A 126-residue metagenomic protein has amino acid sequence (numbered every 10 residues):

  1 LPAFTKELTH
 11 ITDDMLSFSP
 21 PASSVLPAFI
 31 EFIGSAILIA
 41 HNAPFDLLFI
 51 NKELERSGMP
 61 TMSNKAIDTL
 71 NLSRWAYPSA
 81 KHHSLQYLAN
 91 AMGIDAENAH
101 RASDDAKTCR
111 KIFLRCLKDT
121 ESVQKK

Functional and structural regions predicted by a protein language model:
L1-N64, P78-H100: Conserved non-catalytic scaffold segment of RNase H-like nuclease domains
T5, T9, T69, T108: Ser/Thr-centric signal marking residues that sit in or immediately flank functional binding/regulatory motifs
I50, L72, C109-F113: Buried hydrophobic packing segments
S63-S73: A short, structured active-site edge motif that brings together acidic residues
A91, R110-K126: Acidic two-metal-ion nuclease catalytic site recognized across multiple nuclease folds, prominently DnaQ/RNase D-T
D105: Conserved catalytic/binding loops enriched for acidic/polar residues
